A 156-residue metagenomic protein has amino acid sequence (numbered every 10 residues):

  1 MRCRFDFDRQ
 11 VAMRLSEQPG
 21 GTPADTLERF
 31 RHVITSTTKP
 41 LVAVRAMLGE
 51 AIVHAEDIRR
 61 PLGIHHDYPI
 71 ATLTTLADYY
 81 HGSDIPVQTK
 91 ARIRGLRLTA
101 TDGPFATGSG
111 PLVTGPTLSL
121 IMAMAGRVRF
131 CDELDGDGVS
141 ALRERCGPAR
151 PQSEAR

Functional and structural regions predicted by a protein language model:
M1-D6, D25, R29-R156: Structured surface interface patches that mediate subunit assembly and partner/cofactor docking
C3-P19: Soluble acyl-CoA-dependent acyltransferase catalytic core bearing the H(X)4D motif
S16-G20, L41-V44: Short gly/ser-rich anion-binding loops that grip negatively charged ligand groups
